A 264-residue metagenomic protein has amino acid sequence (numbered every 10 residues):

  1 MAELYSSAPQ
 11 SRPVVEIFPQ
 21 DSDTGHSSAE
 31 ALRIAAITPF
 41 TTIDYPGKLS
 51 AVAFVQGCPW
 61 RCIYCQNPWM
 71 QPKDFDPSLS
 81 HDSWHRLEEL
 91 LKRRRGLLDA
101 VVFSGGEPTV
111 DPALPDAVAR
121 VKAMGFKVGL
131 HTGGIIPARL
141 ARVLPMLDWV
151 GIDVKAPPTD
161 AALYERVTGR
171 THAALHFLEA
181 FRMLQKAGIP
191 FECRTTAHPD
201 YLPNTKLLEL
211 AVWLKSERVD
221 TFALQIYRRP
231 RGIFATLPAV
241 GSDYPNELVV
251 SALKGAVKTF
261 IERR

Functional and structural regions predicted by a protein language model:
M1-G47, K186, P199-R264: Auxiliary Fe-S-binding modules of radical SAM enzymes
T24-H26, I43-D82: Canonical Radical SAM [4Fe-4S] cluster-binding loop centered on the CxxxCxxC motif and its immediate flanking residues
I37, Q56, P68, K155-P157 (+1 more regions): Generic beta-structure capping elements
M70-L79, Y164-T171, T236-S242: Short glycine-enriched, charge-decorated loop/helix-capping segments at active-site entrances that position
L79-S83, E89-K92: N-terminal pre-catalytic segment of deacetylase/amide-hydrolase enzymes
E88-A100, T109-L237: Conserved AdoMet/S-adenosylmethionine-binding subsite of the radical SAM
G106: Conserved phosphoryl-transfer catalytic core
